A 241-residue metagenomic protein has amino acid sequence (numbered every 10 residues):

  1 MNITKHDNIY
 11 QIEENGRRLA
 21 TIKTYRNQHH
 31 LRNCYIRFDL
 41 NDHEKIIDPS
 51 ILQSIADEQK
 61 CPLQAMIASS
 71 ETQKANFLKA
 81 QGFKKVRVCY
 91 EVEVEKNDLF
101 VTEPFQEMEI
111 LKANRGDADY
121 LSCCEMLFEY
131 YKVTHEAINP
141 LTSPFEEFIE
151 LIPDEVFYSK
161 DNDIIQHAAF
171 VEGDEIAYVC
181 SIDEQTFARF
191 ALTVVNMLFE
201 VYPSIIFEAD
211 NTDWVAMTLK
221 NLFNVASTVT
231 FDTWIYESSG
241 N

Functional and structural regions predicted by a protein language model:
M1-A56, K160-A191: Conserved donor-binding loop and adjoining core beta-sheet/short helix segment in diverse acyl/aminoacyl transferases
M1-E13, E103-N139: Short amphipathic alpha-helix that is part of the acyltransferase structural core
N8-Y10, R32-C34, V88-E93, E155-F157 (+1 more regions): Short beta-strand micro-motifs in enzyme catalytic cores
K23-Y25, R37-D42, A65-S70, A113-N114 (+2 more regions): Structural motif
H43-E107, F190-L198, P203-N241: Acyl-donor-binding surface of acyltransferase catalytic domains
E93, L111, A177: Residues in well-ordered beta-strands of folded domains
M126, Y130, F148-L151, L222: Residues that form generic nucleotide/phosphate-binding pockets
V133-G173: A mid-sequence, solvent-exposed acidic-amphipathic segment
